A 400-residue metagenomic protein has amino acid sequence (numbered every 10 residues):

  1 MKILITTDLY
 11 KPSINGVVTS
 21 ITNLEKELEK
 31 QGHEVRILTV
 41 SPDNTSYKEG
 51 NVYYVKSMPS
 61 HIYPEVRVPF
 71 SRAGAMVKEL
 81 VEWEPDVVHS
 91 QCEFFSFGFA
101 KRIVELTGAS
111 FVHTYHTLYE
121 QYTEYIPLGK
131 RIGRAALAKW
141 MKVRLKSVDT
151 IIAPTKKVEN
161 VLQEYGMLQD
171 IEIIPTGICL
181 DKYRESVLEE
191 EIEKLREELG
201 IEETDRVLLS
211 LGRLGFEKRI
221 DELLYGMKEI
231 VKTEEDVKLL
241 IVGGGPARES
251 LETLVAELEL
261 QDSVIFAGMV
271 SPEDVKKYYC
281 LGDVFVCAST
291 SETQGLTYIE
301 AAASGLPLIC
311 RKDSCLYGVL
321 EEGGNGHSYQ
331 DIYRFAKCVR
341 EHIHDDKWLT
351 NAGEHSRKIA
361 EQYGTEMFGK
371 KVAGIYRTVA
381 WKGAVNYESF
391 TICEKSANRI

Functional and structural regions predicted by a protein language model:
M1-Y54, M367, A373, R377 (+2 more regions): N-terminal subdomain of nucleotide-sugar transferases
T39, Y53-K56, R134, K139-I192: Donor nucleotide-sugar binding/catalytic pocket of nucleotide-sugar-dependent glycosyltransferases
R144-L145, M269-V270, K277-G282: Short alpha-helical donor nucleotide-sugar binding micro-motif in glycosyltransferases
R196, E202-K218, L224-M227: Conserved donor-binding/catalytic core segment of Leloir-type glycosyltransferases
S250-V270: Nucleotide-activated donor-binding/catalytic signature segment of Leloir-type glycosyltransferases, i.e., the conserved
T290: Aromatic "clamp/platform" in nucleotide-sugar-dependent glycosyltransferases that forms part of the donor/acceptor
P307-C310: Short hydrophobic beta-strand element within catalytic cores of glycosyltransferases and related nucleotide-activated
E322-Y333, E341-K347: Conserved acidic donor-binding segment of nucleotide-sugar-dependent glycosyltransferases
